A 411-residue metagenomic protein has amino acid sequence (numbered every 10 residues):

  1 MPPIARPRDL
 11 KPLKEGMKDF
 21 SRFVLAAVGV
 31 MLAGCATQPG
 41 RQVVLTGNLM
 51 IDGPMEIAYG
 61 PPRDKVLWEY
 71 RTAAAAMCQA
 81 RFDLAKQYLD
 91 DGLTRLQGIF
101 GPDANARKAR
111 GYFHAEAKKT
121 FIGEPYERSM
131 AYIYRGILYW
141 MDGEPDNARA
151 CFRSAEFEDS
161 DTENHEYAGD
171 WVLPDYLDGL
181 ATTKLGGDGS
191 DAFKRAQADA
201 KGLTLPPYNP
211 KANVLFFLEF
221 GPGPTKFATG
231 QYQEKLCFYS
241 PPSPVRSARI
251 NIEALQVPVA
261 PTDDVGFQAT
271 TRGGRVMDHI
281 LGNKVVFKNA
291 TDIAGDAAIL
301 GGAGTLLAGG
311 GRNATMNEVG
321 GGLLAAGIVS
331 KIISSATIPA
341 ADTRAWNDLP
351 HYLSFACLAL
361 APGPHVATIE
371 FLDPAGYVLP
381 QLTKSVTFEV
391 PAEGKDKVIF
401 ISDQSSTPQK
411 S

Functional and structural regions predicted by a protein language model:
L32-G34: C-terminal motif of bacterial Sec signal peptides marking the signal peptidase cleavage site
A36-Q38: Bacterial signal peptide processing site
P54-E56, L93-G101, S154-E163, Q197-K201: Amphipathic alpha-helical segments of tetratricopeptide repeats
R63, P125-Y126, Y167-G169: Residue signature of alpha-solenoid helical repeat architecture, marking inter-repeat boundaries and helix-start
R71, C78, E127-Y134, M141 (+1 more regions): "A position-specific structural signal for the A-helix of alpha-solenoid helical repeats
R81, E144, L185-D188: Residues in the short coil linking paired helices within alpha-helical repeat scaffolds
P210-S411: Short loop/turn and low-complexity linker motifs enriched in small/turn-promoting residues
